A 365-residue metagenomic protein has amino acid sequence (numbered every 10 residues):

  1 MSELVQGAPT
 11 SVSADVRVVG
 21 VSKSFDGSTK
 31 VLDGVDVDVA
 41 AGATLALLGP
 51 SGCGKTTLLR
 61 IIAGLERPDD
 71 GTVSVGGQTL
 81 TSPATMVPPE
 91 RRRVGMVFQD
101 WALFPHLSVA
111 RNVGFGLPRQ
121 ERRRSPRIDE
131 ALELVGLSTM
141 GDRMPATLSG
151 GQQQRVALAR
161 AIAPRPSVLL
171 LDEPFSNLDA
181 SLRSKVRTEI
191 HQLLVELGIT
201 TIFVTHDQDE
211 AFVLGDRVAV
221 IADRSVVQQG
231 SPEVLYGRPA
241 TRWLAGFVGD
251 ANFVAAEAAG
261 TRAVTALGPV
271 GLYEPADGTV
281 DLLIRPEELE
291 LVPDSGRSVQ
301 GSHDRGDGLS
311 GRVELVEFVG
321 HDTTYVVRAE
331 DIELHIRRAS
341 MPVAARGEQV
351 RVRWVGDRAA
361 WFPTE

Functional and structural regions predicted by a protein language model:
L48-P50: The feature captures the beta-strand-to-loop junction immediately N-terminal to the Walker
A63: Helix-to-loop junction immediately C-terminal to a conserved catalytic motif
D69-T72, D223: Conserved coupling/switch loops of ABC nucleotide-binding domains, chiefly the family-specific signature
T72-R92: ABC ATPase NBD Q-loop/coupling interface
R93-G95, Q99, L103-W243: ABC ATPase nucleotide-binding domains
A240-R312, T323-V343: ATPase nucleotide-binding modules
